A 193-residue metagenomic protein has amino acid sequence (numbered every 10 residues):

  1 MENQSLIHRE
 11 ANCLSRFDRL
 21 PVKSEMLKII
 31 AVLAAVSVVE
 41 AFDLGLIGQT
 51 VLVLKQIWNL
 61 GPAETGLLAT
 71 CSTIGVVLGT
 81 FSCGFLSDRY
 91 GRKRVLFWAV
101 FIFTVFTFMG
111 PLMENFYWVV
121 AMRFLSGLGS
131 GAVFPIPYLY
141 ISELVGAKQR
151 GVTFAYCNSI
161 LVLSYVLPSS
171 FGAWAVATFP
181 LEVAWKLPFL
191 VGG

Functional and structural regions predicted by a protein language model:
M1-G193: Transmembrane-helix signature of 12-pass secondary carriers
